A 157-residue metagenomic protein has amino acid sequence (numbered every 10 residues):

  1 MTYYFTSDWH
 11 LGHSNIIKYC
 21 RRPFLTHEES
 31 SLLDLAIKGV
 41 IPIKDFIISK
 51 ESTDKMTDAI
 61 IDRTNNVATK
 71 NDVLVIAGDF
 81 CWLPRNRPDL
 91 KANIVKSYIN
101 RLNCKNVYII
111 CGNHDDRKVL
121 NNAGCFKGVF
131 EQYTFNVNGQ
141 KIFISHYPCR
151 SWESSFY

Functional and structural regions predicted by a protein language model:
T2-T6, L11-Y133: Core catalytic region of metal-dependent phosphoesterases/phosphodiesterases, especially metallo-beta-lactamase-like
A123-Y157: Conserved beta-sheet core of the metallophosphoesterase superfamily
